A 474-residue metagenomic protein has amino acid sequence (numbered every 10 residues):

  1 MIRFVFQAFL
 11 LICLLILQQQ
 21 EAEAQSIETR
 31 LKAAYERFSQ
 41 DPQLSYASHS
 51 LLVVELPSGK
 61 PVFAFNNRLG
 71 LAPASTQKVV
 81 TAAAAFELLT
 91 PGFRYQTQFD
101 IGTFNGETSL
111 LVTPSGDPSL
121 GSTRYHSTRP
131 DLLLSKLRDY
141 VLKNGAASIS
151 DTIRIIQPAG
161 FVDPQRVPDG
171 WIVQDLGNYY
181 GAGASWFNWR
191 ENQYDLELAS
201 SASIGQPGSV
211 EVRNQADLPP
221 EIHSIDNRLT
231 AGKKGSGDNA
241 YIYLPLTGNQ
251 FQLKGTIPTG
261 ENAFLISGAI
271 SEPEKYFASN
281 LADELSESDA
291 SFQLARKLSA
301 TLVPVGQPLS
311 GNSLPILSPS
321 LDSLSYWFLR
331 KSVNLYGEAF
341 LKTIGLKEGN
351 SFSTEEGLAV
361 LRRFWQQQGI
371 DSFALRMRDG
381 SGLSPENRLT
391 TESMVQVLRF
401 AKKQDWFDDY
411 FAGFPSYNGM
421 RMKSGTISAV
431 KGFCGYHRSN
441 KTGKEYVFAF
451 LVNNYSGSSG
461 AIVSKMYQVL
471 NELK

Functional and structural regions predicted by a protein language model:
M1-E28: Bacterial Sec-dependent N-terminal signal peptides
Q25-G70, L89-P91, S135-A147, E472: Beta-lactamase-like hydrolase cores
F38, L88-D371: Conserved serine DD-peptidase/penicillin-binding transpeptidase domain and beta-lactam-recognizing active-site
L51-V53, T97-D100, C434-G435: Short beta-strand scaffold segments in enzyme catalytic cores
V62-A64, I316-P319, K331-N334, E338-K474: Small-residue-rich helix-loop
A64-A84, S325: Short active-site loop at a secondary-structure junction that contains or immediately precedes the catalytic residue(s)
N66-L71, S267, L383-S384: A short glycine/serine-rich beta->alpha loop
